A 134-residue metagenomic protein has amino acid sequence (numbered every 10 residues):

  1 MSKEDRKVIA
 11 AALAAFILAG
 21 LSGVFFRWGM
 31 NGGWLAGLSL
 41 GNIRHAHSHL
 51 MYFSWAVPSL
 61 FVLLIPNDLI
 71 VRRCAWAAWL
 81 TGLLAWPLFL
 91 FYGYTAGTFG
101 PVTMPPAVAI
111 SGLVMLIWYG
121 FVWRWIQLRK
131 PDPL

Functional and structural regions predicted by a protein language model:
M1-L134: Hydrophobic alpha-helical transmembrane segments of multi-pass integral membrane proteins
